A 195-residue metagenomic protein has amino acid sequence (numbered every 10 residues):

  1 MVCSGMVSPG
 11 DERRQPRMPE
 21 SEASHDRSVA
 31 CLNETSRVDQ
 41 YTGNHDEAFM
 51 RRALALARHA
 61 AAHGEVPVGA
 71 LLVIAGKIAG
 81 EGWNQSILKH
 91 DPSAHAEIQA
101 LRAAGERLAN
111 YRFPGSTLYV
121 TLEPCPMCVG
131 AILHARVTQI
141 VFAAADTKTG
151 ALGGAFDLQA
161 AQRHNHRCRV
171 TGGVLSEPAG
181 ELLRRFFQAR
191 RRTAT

Functional and structural regions predicted by a protein language model:
V2, D11-R14, P19-A60, P124-T195: Zinc-dependent deaminase
G43, S86-I87: A short, polar/acidic, helix/strand-boundary loop motif
V68-V73: Short beta-strand scaffold segments in enzyme catalytic cores
I74-A75, R102: A cytosolic small-molecule/anion-sensing beta-strand core signal
A79-S86: Short beta->alpha transition motifs characteristic of CBS
G80, E97-E106: Glycine/small-residue-rich phosphate/adenosyl-binding loop
L88-I98: A short, polar/charged loop-to-alpha-helix boundary motif
N110-L122: Immediate flanking context of iron-sulfur cluster ligation sites
